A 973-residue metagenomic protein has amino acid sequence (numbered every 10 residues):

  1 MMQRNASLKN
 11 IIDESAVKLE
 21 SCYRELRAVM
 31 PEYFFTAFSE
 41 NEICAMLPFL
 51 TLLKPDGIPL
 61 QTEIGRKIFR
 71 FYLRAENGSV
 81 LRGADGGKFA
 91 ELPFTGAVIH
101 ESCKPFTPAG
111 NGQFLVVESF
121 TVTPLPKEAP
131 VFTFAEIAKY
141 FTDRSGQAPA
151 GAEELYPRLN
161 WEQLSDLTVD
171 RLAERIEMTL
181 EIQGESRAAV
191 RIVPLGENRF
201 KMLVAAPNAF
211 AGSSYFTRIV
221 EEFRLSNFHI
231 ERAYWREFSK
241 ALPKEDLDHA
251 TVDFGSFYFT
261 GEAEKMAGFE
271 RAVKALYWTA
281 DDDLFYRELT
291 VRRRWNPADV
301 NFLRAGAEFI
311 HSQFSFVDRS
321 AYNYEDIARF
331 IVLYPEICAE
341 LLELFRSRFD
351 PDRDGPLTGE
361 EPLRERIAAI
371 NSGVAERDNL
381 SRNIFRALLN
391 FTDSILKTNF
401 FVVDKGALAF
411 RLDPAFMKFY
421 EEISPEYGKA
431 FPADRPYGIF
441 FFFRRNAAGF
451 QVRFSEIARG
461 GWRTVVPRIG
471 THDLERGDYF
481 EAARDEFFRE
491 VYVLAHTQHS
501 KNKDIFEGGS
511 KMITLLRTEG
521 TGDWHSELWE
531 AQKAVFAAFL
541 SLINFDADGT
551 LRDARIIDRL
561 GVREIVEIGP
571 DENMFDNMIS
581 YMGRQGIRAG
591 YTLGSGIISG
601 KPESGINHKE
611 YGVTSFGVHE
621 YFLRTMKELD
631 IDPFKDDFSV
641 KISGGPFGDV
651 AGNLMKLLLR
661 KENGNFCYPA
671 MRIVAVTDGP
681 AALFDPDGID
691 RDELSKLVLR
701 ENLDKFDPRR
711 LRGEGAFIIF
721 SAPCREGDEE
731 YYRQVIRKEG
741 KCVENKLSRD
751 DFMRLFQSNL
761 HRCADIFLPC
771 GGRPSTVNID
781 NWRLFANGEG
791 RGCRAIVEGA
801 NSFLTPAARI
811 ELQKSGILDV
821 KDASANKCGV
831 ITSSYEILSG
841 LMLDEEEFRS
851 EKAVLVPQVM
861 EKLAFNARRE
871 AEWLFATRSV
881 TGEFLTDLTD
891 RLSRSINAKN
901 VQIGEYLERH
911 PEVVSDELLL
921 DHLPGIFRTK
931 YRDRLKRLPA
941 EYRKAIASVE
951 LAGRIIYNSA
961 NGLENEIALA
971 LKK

Functional and structural regions predicted by a protein language model:
M2-Y437, F442-Q451, T464-R484, E527 (+5 more regions): Non-catalytic interaction/regulatory segments
A138, T142, Q147, P157 (+4 more regions): Low-complexity, serine/threonine/proline-enriched polar segments
N198, G460-L474, L593-N607, G727-G740 (+1 more regions): Gly-rich Lys/Arg/Thr-decorated short loops/hinges at beta-loop-alpha junctions or inter-strand turns that position
D283, V491-F638, N665, T677: Glycine/serine-rich phosphate-binding loop and adjoining beta1-alpha1 elements at the start of nucleotide-handling
A298-F302, L412-F416, D434-W462, S500-W524 (+8 more regions): Conserved phosphate/anionic-ligand binding catalytic regions in large, soluble enzymes, centered on
I331-N383, N390, E610-S643, F647-R725 (+2 more regions): Extended, regular secondary-structure scaffolds
E475-A482, K501, I505, G522-E530 (+6 more regions): Alpha-helix capping and helix-loop boundary segments enriched in small/acidic/polar residues
V493, L623-K641, N663-M671, D685-L699 (+1 more regions): Non-transmembrane, aqueous-exposed alpha-helical and coiled segments at domain scale
